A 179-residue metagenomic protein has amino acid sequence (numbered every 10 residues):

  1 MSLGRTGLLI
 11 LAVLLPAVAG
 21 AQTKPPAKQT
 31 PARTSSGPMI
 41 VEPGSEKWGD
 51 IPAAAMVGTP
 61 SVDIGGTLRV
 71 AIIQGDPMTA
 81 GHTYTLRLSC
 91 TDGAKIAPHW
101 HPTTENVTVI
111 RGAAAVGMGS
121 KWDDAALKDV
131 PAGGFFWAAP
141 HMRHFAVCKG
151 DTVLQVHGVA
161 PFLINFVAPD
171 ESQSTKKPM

Functional and structural regions predicted by a protein language model:
M1-L3: N-terminal secretory signal peptides that target proteins for export/translocation
G7-A17: Bacterial N-terminal signal peptides
T23-H82, E171-M179: A short, N-terminal "cap"/entry segment at the start of jelly-roll beta-barrel domains of the cupin/DSBH fold
K47-W48, A125-K128, F145-M179: Double-stranded beta-helix
Q74, Y84-H101, D129-V130, P140: Conserved short histidine dyad/triad with adjacent acidic residue
T91-A94, W100-K121: Glycine- and acidic-residue-biased ligand/ion/polar-headgroup-sensing regions
I96-P98, V116-G117, A138, R143-K149: Short beta-strand His + acidic residue motifs that chelate non-heme Fe in jelly-roll/DSBH and cupin folds
S120-H141: Short acidic-glycine-tyrosine-enriched beta hairpin
